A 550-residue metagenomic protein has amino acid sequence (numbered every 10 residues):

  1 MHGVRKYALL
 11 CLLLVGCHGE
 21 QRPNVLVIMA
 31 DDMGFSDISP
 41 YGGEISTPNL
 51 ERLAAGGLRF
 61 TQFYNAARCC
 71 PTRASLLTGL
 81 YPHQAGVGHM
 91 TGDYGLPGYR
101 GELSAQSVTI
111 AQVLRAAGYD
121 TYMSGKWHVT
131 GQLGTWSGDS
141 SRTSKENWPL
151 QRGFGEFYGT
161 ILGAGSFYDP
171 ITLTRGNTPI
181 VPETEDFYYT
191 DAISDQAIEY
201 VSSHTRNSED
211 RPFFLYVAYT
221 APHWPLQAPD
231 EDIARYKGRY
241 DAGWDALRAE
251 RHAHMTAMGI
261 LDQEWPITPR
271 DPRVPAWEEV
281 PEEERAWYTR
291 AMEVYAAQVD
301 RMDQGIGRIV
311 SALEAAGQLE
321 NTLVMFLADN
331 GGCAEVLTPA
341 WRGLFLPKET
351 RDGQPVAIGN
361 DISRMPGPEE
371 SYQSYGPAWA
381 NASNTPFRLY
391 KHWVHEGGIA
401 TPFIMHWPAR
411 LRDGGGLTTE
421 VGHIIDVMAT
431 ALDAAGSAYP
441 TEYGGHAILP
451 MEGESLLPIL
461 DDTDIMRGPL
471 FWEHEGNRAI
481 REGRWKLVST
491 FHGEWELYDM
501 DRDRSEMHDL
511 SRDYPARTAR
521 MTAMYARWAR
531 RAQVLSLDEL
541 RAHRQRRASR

Functional and structural regions predicted by a protein language model:
H2-L10: Sec-dependent signal peptide recognition, specifically the positively charged N-region followed immediately by
C17-F491, W495, R502-R530, L535-L537 (+1 more regions): Formylglycine-dependent sulfatase
